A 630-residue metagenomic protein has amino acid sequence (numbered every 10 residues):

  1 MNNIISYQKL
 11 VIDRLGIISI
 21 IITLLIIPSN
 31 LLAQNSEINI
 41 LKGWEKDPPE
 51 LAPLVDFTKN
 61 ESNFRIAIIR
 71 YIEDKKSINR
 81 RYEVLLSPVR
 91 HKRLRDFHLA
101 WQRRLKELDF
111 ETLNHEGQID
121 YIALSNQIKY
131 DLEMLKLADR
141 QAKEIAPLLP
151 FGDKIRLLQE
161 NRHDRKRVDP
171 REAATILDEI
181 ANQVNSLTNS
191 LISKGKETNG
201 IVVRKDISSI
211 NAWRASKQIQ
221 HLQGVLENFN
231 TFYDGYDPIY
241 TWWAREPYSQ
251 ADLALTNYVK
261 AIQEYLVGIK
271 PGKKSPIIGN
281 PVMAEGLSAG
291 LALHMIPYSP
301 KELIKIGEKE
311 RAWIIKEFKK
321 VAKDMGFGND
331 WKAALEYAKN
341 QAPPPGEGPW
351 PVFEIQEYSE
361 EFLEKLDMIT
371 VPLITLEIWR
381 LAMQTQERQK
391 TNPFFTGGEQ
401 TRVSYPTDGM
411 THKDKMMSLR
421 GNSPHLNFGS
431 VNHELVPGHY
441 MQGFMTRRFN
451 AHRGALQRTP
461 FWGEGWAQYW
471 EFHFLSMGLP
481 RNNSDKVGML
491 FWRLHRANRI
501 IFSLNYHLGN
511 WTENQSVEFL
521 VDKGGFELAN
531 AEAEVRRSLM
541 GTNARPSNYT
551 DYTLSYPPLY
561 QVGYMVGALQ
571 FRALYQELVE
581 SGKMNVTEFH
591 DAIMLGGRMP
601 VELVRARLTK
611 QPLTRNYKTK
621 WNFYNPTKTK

Functional and structural regions predicted by a protein language model:
M1-D13: N-terminal secretory signal peptides that target proteins for export/translocation
G16-P28: Bacterial N-terminal signal peptides
N30-L32: Sec/Tat signal peptide C-region and signal peptidase I cleavage site
Q34-K630: N-terminal maturation segment of proteins
